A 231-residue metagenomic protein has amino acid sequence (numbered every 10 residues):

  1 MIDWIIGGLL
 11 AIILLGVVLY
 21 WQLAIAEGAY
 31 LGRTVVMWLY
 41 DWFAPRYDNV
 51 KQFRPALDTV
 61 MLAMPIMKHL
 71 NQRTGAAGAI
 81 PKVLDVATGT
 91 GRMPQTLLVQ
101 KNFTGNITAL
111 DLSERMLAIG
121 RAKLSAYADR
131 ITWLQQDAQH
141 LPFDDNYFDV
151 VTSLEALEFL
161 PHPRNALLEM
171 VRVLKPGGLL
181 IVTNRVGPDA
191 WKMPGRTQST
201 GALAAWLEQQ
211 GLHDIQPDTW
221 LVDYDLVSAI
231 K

Functional and structural regions predicted by a protein language model:
M1-T34: N-terminal auxiliary segments of SAM/dcSAM-dependent transferases
P55-A79: Conserved alpha-helix/loop element of class I SAM-dependent methyltransferases that forms part of the SAM/SAH-binding
K82-H140: Class I SAM-dependent methyltransferase SAM/SAH-binding core
Q139-V150: A short acidic, Gly/Pro-enriched loop at the edge of an enzyme's catalytic core that lines a small-molecule cofactor
D149-H162: A short SAM/SAH-binding and catalytic strip from SAM-dependent methyltransferases
R164-P176: A short glycine-rich, Lys/Arg-flanked "PGG" loop and its adjoining helix->strand segment in the class I
L179-A204: Conserved class I S-adenosyl-L-methionine
W220-K231: Core SAM-dependent methyltransferase catalytic element
